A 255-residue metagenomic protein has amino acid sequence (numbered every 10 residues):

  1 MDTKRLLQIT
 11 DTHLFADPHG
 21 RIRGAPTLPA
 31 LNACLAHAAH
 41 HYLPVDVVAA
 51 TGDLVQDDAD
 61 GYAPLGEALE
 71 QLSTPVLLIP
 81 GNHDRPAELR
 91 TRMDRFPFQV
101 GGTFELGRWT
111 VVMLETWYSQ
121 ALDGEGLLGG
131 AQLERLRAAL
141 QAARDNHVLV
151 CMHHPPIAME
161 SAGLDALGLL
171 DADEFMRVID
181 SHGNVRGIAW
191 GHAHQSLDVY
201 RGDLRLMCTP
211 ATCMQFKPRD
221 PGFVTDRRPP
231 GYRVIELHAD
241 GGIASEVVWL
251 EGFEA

Functional and structural regions predicted by a protein language model:
M1-G66, D145, M159: N-terminal active-site segment of His-dependent metallophosphoesterases
T3-A16, R108-Y118, L149-C151, L204-P210 (+1 more regions): Active-site-proximal beta-strand elements of phosphoester/diester hydrolases
L7-A30, Q56, P86-F98, S119-G130 (+1 more regions): Acidic/histidine-rich helix-loop elements that form or flank divalent-metal/phosphate-binding sites at the catalytic
Q8-T10, V47-D53, V76-N82, L149-M152 (+2 more regions): Active-site neighborhood of phospho(di)ester-bond hydrolases with catalytic His/Asp-centered motifs
P18-H19, A50-E70, R85-Q99, S161-G163 (+1 more regions): Metal-dependent catalytic neighborhoods of phosphoester/phosphodiester hydrolases
G20, A143-R186, A193, Q215-K217: Active-site-proximal segments of metal-dependent phosphoesterases and phosphodiesterases across multiple
L106-V148, L164-E174, T225: Binuclear metal-dependent hydrolase catalytic cores centered on His/Asp/Glu-rich metal-binding motifs
V178-D180, L197-A255: Binuclear metal-dependent phosphoesterase catalytic core
